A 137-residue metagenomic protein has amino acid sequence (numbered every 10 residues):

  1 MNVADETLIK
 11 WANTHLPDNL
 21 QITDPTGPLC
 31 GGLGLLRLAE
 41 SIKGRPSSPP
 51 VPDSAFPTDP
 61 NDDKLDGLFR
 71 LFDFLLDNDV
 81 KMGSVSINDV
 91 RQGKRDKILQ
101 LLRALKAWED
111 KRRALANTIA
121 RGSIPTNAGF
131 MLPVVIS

Functional and structural regions predicted by a protein language model:
M1-S137: Alpha-helical coiled-coil scaffolding segments
